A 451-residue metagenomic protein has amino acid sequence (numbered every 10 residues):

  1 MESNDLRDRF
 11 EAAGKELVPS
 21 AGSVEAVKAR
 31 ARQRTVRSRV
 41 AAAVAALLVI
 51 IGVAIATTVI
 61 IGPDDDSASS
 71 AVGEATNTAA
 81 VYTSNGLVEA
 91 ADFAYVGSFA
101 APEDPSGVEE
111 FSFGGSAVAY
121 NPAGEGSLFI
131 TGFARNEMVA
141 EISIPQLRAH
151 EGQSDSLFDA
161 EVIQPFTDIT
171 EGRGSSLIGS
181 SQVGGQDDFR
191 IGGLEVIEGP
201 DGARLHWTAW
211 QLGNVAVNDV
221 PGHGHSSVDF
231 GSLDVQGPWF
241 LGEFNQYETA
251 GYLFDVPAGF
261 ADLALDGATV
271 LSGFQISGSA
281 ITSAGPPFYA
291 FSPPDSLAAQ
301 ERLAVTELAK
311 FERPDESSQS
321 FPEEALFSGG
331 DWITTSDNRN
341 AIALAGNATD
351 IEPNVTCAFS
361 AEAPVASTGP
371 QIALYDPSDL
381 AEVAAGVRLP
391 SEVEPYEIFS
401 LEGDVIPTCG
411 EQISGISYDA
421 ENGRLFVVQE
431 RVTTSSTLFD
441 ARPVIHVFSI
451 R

Functional and structural regions predicted by a protein language model:
M1-N4, E25, A29-A79: Membrane-interface helical sensory segment of bacterial ECF anti-sigma factor regulators
M1-V27: A short, acidic loop/turn at secondary-structure junctions
D5, E16, A46-L47, G86 (+1 more regions): Acidic/proline-rich low-complexity IDRs
S20-S23, T35-V36, S70, E89 (+1 more regions): Serine/threonine-rich low-complexity intrinsically disordered regions
A80-R451: Sequence/structural signature of beta-propeller domains
